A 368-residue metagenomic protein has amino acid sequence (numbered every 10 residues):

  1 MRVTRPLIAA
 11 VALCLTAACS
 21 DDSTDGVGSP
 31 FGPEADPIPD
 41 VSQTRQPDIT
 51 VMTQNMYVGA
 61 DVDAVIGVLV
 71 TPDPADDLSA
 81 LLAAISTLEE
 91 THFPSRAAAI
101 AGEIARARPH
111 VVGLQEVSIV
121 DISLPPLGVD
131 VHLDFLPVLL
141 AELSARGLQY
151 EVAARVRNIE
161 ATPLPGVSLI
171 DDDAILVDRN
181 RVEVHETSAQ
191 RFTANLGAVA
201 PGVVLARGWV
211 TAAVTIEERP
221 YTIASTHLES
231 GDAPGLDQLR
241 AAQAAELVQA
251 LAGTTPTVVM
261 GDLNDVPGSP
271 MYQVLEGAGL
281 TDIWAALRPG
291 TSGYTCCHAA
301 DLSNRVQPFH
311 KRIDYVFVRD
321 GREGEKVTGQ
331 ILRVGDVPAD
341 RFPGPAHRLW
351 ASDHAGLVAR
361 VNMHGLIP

Functional and structural regions predicted by a protein language model:
M1-I8: Bacterial N-terminal signal peptides that target proteins for export
L15-A18: C-terminal motif of bacterial Sec signal peptides marking the signal peptidase cleavage site
S20-P165, I170, A241-A245, R360-P368: N-terminal, active-site-proximal structural segment of metallo-dependent hydrolase catalytic domains
D21-P39, R181, P234-Q238, Q249-V258 (+1 more regions): Metal-dependent phosphoester-hydrolase catalytic domains
T50-T53, H110-Q115, V152-A154, D173-I175 (+8 more regions): Structural recognition of the beta-strand scaffold that forms the well-ordered cores of secreted hydrolase catalytic
M56-A60, V117-D121, R157-A161, R181-V182 (+5 more regions): Solvent-exposed loop/turn segments at secondary-structure junctions within structured extracellular/periplasmic domains
A83-E90, Q190-P201, L228-D237: Surface-exposed cleft-lining segments at the edges of enzyme active sites
L143-S144, V152-Y221, S225, E323-L332: A well-ordered secondary-structure block
